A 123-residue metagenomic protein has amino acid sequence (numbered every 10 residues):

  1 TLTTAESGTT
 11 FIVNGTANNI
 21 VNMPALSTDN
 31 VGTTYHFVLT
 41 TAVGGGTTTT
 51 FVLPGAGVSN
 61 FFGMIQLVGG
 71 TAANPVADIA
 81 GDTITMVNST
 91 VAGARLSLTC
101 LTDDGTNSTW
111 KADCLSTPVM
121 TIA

Functional and structural regions predicted by a protein language model:
T1-A72, D103-A123: Exposed extracellular interaction/assembly regions and N-terminal maturation sites
A25-S27, V87-N88, L98: Generic marker of residues within folded, mature protein domains
A73-A94: Structured beta-strand segments within beta-sheet-rich domains
A92-T102: Extracellular disulfide-bonded cysteine-rich modules/repeats
